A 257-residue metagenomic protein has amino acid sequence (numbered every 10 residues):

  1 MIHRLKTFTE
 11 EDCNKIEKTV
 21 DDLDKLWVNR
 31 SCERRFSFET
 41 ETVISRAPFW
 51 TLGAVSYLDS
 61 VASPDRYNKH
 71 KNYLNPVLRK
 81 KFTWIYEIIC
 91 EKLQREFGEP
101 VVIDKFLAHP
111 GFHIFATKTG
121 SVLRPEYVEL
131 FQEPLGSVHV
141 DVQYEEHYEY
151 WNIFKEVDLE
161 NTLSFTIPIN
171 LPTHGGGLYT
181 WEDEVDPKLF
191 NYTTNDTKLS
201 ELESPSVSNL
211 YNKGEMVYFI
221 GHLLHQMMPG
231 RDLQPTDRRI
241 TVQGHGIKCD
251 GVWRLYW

Functional and structural regions predicted by a protein language model:
M1-W84: N-terminal auxiliary "cap/dimerization" subdomain that precedes the catalytic jelly-roll/cupin core of mononuclear
A54-Q132, E149-V157: Signature of the catalytic double-stranded beta-helix
P110, N161-L163, I167, E215 (+1 more regions): Residue-level detector of short, conserved catalytic/binding motifs and their immediate flanks
G111-F115, H139-D141, T166, Y179-W181 (+2 more regions): Residues in well-ordered beta-strands of folded domains
K118, T173, K248-D250: Feature marks short, surface-exposed loop/turn motifs that line or immediately flank catalytic pockets and channel
V122-L210: Catalytic core of non-heme Fe(II) oxygenases with the double-stranded beta-helix
F190-W257: Catalytic core of Fe(II)/2-oxoglutarate
